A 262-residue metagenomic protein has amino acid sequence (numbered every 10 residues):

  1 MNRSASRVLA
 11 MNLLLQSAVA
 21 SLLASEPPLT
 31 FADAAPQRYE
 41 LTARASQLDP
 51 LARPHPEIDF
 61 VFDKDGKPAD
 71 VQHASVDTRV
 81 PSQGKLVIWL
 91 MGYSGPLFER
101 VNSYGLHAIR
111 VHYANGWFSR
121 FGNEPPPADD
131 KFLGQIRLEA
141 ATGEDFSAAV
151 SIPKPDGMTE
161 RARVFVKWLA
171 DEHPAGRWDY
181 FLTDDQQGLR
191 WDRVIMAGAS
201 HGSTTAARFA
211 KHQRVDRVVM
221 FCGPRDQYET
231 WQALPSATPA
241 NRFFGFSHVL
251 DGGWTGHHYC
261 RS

Functional and structural regions predicted by a protein language model:
A10-S21: Bacterial N-terminal signal peptides
P27-T78: N-terminal cap/lid segment of alpha/beta-hydrolase-fold proteins
Q83-G92: Short beta-strand element of the alpha/beta-hydrolase
L106-S119: Conserved alpha/beta-hydrolase
K131-Q186: Alpha/beta-hydrolase active-site loop
D184-G198: Alpha/beta-hydrolase fold nucleophile elbow
A197-G202, A206: Gly/Ala-rich beta-loop-alpha elbow adjacent to hydrolase catalytic centers
D216-S262: The feature captures the conserved acid-bearing segment of alpha/beta-hydrolase catalytic domains
